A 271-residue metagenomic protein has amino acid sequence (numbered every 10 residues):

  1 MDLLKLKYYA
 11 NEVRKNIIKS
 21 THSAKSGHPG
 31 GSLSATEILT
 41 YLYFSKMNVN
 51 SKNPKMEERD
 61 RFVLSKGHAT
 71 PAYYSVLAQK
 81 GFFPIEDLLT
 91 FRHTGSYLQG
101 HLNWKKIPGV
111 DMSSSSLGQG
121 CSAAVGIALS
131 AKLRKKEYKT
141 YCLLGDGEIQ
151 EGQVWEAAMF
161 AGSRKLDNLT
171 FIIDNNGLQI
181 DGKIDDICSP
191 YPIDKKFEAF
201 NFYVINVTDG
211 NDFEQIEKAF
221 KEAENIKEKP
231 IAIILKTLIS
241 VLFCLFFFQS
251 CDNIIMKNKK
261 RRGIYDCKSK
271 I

Functional and structural regions predicted by a protein language model:
M1-V13: N-terminal hydrophobic or amphipathic helices/low-complexity stretches enriched in small/hydrophobic/Pro/Gly
A10-S26, D174-N176: N-terminal capping segment at the start of a domain
I17-S20, S32-S163: Cofactor-binding active-site loop characterized by glycine-rich and histidine/acidic residues
V63, T170, N206, A232-I234: Structured core elements
H68-A69, Y73, N176-G177, K236-I239: Glycine-rich beta-alpha junction loops
G109, S113-S116, C121-N225: Thiamine diphosphate
F202, F213-L245, Q249-K260, I264 (+1 more regions): Glycine/aspartate-rich loop-and-adjacent alpha/beta segment that forms the canonical ThDP
